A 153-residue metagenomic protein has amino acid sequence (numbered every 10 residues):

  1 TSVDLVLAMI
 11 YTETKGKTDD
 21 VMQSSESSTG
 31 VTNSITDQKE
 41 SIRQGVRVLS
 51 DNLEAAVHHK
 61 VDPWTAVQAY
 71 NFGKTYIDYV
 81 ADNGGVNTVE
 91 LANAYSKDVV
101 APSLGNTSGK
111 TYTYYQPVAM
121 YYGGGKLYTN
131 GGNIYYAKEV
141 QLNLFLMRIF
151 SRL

Functional and structural regions predicted by a protein language model:
T1-K17, S24, G45-V46, A66-F72 (+1 more regions): Short, functionally critical alpha-helical segments immediately adjacent to catalytic or ligand/cofactor-binding
V3, T18, I35, K39: Glycine-rich phosphate-binding loop at the start of an alpha helix
T18-D19, I149: Secondary-structure boundary/capping residues
D19-M22, V80-D82: Short, solvent-exposed loop/turn and secondary-structure capping segments
M22-G30: Short linear capping/connector segments at secondary-structure termini
T32-R43, R47, D51-L153: Non-catalytic cell-wall polysaccharide-engagement segments
